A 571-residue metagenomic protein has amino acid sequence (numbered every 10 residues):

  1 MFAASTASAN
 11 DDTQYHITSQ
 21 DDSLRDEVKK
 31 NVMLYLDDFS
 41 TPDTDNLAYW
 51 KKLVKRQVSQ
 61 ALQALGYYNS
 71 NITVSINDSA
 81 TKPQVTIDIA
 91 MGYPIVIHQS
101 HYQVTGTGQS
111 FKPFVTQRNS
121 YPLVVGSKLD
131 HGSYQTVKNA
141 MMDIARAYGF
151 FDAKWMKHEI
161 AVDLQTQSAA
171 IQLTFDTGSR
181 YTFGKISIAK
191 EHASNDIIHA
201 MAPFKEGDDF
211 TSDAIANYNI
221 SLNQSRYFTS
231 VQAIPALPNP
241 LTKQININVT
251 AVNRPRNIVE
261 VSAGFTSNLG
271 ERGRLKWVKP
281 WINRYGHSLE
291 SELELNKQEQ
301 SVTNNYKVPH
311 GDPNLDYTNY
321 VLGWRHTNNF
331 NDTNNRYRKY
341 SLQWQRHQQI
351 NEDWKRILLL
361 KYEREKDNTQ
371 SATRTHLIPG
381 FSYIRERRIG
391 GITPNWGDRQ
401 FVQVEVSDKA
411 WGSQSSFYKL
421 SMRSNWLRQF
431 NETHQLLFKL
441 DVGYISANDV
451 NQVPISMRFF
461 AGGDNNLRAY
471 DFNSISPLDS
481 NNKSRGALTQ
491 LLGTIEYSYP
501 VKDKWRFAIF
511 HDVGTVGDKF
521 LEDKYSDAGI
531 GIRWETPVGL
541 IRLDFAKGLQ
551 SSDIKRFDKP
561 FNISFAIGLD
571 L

Functional and structural regions predicted by a protein language model:
A4-T6: N-terminal signal peptide c-region/cleavage motif recognized by signal peptidases
A9-K29, L36-S267, K276, E290-V308 (+2 more regions): Periplasmic polypeptide-binding modules associated with outer-membrane biogenesis and secretion
G106, N328-F330, V406-A410, L549: A generic structural motif
F111-P113, T211-D213, N217-F401, Y418 (+7 more regions): Gram-negative/organellar outer-membrane beta-barrel architecture
I245, T433-F510, D518: Extracytoplasmic gating/loop element in the C-terminal half of outer-membrane beta-barrel translocons and assembly
D398-D408, S415-N448: Transmembrane beta-barrel strand/turn architecture of Gram-negative outer membrane proteins
G493-E496, Y525-R533: Short glycine-rich, acidic/polar surface loops and turns
V513: Residues immediately flanking
